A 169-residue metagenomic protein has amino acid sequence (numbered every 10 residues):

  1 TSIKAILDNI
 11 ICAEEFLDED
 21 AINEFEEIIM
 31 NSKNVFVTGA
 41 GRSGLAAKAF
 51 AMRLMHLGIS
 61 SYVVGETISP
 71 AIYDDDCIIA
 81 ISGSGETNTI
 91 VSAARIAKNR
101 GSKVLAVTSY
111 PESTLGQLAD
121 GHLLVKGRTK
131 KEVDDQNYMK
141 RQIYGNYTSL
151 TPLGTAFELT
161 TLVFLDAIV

Functional and structural regions predicted by a protein language model:
T1-F16: Generic N-terminal amphipathic, Lys/Arg-enriched alpha-helix
T1-K4, A40-G44: Short, compositionally biased "basic patch" segments
A5, E24, L159, V163 (+1 more regions): Alpha-helical scaffold segments in soluble metabolic enzymes
C12-E19, I59, G127, V169: Generic secondary-structure signature for well-ordered alpha-helical cores
E14-N31: A short, well-structured juxtamembrane/interface segment
E26, K48-A51, V91, L165-V169: Predominant activation on well-ordered alpha-helical scaffold segments within soluble catalytic domains
F36-A40, A46-T160: Glycine-rich phosphate-binding loops that contact phosphosugars or nucleotide phosphates
